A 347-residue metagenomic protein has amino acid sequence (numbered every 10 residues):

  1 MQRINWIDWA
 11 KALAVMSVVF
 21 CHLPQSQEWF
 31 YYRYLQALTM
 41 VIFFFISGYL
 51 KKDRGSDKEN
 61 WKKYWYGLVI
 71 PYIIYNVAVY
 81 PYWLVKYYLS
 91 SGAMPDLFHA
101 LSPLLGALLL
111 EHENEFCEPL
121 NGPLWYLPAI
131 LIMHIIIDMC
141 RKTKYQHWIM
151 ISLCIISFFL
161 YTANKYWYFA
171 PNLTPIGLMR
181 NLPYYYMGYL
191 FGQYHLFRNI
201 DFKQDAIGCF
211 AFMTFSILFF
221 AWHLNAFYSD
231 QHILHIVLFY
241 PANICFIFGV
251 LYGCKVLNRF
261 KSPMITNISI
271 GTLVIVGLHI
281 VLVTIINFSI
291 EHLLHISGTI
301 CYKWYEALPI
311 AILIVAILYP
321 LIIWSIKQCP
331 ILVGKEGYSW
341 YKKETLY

Functional and structural regions predicted by a protein language model:
M1-Y347: Alpha-helical transmembrane segments and their immediate juxtamembrane cytosolic regions
